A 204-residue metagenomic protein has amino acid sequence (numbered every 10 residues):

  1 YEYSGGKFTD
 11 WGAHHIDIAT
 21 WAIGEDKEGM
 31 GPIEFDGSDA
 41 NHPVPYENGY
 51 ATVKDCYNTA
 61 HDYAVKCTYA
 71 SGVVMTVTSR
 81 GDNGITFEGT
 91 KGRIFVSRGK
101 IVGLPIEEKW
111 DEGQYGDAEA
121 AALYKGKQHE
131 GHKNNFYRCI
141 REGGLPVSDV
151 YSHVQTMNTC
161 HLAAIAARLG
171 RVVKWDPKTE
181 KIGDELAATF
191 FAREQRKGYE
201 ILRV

Functional and structural regions predicted by a protein language model:
Y1-A70, Q155: Rossmann-like dinucleotide-binding domain that binds NAD(P)(H)
Y1-T9, Y50-K54, D117-G126, I140-H153: Active-site rim elements
D26-G37, V74-V77, F95-S97, L145-D149 (+1 more regions): Acidic/polar loop patches that form or flank catalytic/metal-binding clefts of enzymes that bind anionic ligands
P43-P45, N83-I85, I182: Flexible loop/turn segments at secondary-structure boundaries
K54-E130, P177: NAD(P)-dinucleotide binding in Rossmann-like oxidoreductases
N58, R138-V204: C-terminal helix-rich "cap/oligomerization" subdomain common to oxidoreductases
E130-R138: Feature representing long, continuous alpha-helical segments
